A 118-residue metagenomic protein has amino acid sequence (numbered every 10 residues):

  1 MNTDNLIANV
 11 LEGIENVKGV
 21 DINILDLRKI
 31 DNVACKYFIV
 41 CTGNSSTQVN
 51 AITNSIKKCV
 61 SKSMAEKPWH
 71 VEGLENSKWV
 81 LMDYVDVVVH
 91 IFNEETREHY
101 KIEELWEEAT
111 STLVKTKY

Functional and structural regions predicted by a protein language model:
M1-A34, T42-V80, E94-E95, L105-Y118: Polybasic/polar functional segments that serve as interface/processing modules
K36, D86: Conserved acidic residues
M82-Y84: Active-site beta-strand termini and strand-to-loop segments that position acidic
E98-K101: Switch/connector loops and helix/strand junctions flanking conserved nucleotide-binding motifs in nucleotide-processing
